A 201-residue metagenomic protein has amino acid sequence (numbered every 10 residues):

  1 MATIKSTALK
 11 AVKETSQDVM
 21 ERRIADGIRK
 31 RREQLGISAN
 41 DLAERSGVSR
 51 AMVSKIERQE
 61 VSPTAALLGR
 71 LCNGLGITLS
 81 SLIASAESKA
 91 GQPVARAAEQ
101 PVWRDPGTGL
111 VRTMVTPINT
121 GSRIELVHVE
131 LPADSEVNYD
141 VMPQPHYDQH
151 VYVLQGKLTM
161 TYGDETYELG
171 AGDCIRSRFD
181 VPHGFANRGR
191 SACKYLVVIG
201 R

Functional and structural regions predicted by a protein language model:
M1-V19, Y162, G172-D173, C193-L196: N-terminal flexible/basic segments that precede or flank functional cores
D26-E44: Short basic helix-loop element that most often maps to the first helix and adjoining turn of HTH DNA-binding modules
L42, L67-L75, L82-I83: Hydrophobic micro-packing sites on short alpha-helices
G47-V61: Recognition helix of helix-turn-helix/homeodomain-like DNA-binding domains that insert into the DNA major groove
A97, P101-V141, R201: A short glycine-rich, His/Asp/Glu-containing loop-to-beta-strand
L110-V111, S122, G170-A171, F179-R201: Ligand-binding loop in jelly-roll beta-barrel domains
V115, G163-R178: Short acidic-glycine-tyrosine-enriched beta hairpin
H128-P132, P143-M160: Short, conserved beta-strand element in jelly-roll/cupin
